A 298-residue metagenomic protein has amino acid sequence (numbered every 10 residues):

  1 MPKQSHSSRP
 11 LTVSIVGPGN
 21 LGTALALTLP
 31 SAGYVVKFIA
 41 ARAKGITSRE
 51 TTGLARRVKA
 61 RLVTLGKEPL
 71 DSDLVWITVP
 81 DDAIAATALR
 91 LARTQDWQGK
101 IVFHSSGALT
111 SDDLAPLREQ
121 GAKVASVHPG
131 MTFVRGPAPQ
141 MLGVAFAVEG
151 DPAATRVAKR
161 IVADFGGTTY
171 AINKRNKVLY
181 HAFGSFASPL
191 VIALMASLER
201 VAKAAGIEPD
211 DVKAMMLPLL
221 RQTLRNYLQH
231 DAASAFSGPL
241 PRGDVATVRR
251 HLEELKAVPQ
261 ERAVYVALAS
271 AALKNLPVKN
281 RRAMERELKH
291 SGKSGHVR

Functional and structural regions predicted by a protein language model:
M1-K67: NAD(P)+-binding Rossmann beta1-loop-alpha1 motif at the extreme N-terminus of oxidoreductases
R9-T12, G99, G143: Phosphate-coordination loops involved in phosphoryl transfer and adenosine-cofactor binding
T23, L27, S31, L89-R93 (+4 more regions): Short, well-ordered alpha-helices that flank and scaffold nucleotide-derived cofactor binding pockets
L25, E50-R57, L117, G121-K123 (+1 more regions): Internal alpha-helical scaffold of NAD(P)-dependent oxidoreductase catalytic cores
K44-T52, T110-D113, A154-R156, R282: Short, charged/polar "capping" segments at the starts of alpha-helices and the immediately preceding loops
A55-P137: Rossmann-like NAD(P)(H) cofactor-binding subdomain of soluble oxidoreductases
R225-M284, G292: Interdomain hinge/lid region at the active-site interface of Rossmann-like NAD(P)-dependent oxidoreductases
